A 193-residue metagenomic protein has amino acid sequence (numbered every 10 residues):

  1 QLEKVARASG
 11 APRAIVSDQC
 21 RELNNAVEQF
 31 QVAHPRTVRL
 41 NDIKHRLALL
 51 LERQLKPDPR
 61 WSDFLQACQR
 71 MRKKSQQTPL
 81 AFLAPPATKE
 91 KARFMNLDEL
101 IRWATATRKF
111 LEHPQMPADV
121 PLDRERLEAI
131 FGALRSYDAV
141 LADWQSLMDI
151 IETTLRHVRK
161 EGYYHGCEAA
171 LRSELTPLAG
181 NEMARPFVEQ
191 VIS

Functional and structural regions predicted by a protein language model:
Q1, D42, M95-N96: Helix N-terminus capping/helix-initiation residues
Q1-I15: Short, basic/hydrophobic alpha-helical segments
L2-V5, R39, C68, G132 (+1 more regions): Generic preference for hydrophobic/aromatic residues in regular secondary structure cores
I15, Q19-C20, V27-R72: Conserved beta-strand -> loop -> alpha-helix junction used to position metal-binding or nucleic-acid-contacting
C20-N25, K73-S193: Acidic/histidine-rich catalytic cores and adjacent linkers of DNA breakage/strand-transfer/modification proteins
